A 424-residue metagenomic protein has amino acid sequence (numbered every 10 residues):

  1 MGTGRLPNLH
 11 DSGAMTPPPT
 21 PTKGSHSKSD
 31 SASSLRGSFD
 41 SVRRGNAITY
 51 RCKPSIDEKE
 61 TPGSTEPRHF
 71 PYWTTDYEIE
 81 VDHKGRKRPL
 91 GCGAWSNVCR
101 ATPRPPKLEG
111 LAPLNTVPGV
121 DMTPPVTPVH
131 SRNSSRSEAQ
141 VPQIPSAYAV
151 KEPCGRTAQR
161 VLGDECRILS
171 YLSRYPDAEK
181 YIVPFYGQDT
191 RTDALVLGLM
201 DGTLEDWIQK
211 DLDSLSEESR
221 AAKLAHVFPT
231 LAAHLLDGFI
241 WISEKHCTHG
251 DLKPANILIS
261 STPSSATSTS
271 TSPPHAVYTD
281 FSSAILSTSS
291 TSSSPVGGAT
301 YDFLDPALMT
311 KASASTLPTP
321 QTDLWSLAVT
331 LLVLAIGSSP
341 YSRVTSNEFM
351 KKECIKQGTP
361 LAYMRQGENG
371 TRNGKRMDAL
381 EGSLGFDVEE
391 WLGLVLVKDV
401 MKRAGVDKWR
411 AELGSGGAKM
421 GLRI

Functional and structural regions predicted by a protein language model:
G2-P89: Juxta-kinase regulatory segment immediately upstream of eukaryotic protein kinase catalytic domains
W95-R167, Y171: ATP-binding glycine-rich loop module of kinase domains
P184-D193: Short beta-strand micro-motifs within the conserved protein kinase catalytic domain, predominantly in the N-lobe
T192-T203: Conserved short submotifs of the Hanks-type protein kinase catalytic core that shape the nucleotide-binding pocket
L231-A232: Activation segment signature within eukaryotic-like protein kinase domains
L235-C247: Protein kinase catalytic-loop region centered on the HRD/HxD motif
A255-F303: Activation segment/activation loop of eukaryotic-type protein kinase catalytic domains
M309-W325, V329-M377: Conserved C-lobe activation region of Hanks-type protein kinase-like domains
